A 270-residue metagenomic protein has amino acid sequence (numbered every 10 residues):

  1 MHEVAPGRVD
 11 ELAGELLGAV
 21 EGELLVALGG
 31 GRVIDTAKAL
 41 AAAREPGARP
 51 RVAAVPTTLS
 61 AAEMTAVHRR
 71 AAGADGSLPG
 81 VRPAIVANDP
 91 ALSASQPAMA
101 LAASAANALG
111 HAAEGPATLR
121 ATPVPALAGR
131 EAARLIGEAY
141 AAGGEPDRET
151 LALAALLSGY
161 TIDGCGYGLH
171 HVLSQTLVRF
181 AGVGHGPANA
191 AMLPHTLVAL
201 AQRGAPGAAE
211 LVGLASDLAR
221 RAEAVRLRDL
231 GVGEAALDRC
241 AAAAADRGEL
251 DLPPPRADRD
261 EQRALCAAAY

Functional and structural regions predicted by a protein language model:
M1, L24-L28, L157-T161: Short glycine-rich or small-residue beta-strand-to-loop segments that form or flank ligand, phosphate, metal/Fe-S
M1-L25, A209, G213, L227: ATP/NTP phosphate-donor binding region
V20-L59, L173: A short, small-residue-rich loop immediately preceding and capping a beta-strand
A42-L127, A132, R203, G207: A glycine/threonine-rich phosphate-anchoring loop and its flanking beta-alpha core in nucleotide/phosphate-binding
L109-A113, L151-G159, L193, A215 (+2 more regions): Short alpha-helical scaffolding segments that buttress acidic/His motifs in well-ordered protein cores
G115-G213: Active-site segments that bind and position negatively charged phosphate/pyrophosphate groups
A209-Y270: C-terminal charged capping/lid subdomain of soluble metabolic enzymes
